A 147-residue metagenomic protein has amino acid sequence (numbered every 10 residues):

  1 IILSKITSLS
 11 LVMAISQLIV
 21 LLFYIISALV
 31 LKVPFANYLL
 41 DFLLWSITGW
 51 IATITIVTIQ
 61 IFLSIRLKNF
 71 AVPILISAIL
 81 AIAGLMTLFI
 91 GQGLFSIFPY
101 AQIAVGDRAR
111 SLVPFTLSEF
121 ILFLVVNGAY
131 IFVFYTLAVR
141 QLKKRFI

Functional and structural regions predicted by a protein language model:
L3-L67, D107-V113, L117-F120: Secretory targeting signals
L18, F23-Y24, K32, A36 (+5 more regions): Flexible domain-boundary/linker segments
F23, S27-F35, L67, A71 (+3 more regions): Membrane-interfacial segments
T55-M86: Functionally important transmembrane alpha-helices
I74-I147: Terminal transmembrane helical anchor/hairpin motif
